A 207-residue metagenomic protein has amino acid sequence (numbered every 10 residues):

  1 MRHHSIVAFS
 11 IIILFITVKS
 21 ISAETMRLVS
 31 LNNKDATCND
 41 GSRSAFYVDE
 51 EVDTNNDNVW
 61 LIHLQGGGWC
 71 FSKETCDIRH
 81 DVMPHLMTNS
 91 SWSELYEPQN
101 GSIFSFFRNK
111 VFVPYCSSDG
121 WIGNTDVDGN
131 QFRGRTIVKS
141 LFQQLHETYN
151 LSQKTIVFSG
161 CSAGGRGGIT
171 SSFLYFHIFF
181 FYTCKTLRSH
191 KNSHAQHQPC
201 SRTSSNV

Functional and structural regions predicted by a protein language model:
M1-I12: Classical eukaryotic N-terminal signal peptides for Sec-dependent ER targeting/secretion, especially the positively
I12-L28: N-terminal signal peptide
A23-S42: Beta-strand-rich luminal/extracellular ectodomains of secretory-pathway glycoproteins, especially N-glycosylated
N32, D49-E51, Q196: Extended, regular secondary-structure scaffolds
C38, G66-F71, N100-F104, S159-I169 (+1 more regions): His-enriched metal-coordination microenvironments in redox/metal-binding proteins
C38-V52, D57: A short loop-to-beta-strand scaffold at the N-terminal edge of the catalytic core in hydrolase folds
V52-T148: Active-site machinery of serine-nucleophile hydrolases
Q131-V207: Extracytoplasmic, non-cytosolic globular domains
